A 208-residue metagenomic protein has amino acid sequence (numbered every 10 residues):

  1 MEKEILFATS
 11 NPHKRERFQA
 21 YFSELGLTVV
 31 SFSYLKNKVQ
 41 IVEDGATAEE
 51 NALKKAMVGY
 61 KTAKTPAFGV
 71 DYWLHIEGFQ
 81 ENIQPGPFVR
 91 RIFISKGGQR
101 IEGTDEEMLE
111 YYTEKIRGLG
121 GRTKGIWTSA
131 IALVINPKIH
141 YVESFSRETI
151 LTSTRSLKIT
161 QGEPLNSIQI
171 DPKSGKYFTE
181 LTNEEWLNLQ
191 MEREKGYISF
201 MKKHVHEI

Functional and structural regions predicted by a protein language model:
E2-L6, H13-A20, E24-V30, Y34-I208: Anionic-ligand binding patches
